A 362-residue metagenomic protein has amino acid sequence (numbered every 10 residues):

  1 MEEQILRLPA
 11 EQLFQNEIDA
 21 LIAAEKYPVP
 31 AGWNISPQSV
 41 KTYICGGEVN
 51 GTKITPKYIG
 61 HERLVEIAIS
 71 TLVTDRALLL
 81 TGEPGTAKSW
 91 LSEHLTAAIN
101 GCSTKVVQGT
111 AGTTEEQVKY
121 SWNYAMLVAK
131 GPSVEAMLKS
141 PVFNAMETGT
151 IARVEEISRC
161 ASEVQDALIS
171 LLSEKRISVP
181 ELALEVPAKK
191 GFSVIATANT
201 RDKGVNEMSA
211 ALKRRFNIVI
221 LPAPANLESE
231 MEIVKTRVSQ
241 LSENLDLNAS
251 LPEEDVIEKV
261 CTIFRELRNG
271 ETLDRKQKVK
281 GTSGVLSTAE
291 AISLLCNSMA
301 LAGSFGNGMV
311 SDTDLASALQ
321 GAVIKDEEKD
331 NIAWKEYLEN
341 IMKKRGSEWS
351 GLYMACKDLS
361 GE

Functional and structural regions predicted by a protein language model:
E2-L247: AAA+ P-loop NTPase catalytic core and its hallmark functional loops
S39, P141, S229, I233 (+6 more regions): Exposed alpha-helical structural elements
E62, V238-D312: Conserved AAA+ ATPase small/helical "lid" subdomain
A68, V260, F264, A318-L319: Short alpha-helical scaffolding segments that buttress acidic/His motifs in well-ordered protein cores
D75, C102, A129, V219 (+4 more regions): Amphipathic alpha-helical interaction segments
L91, E266, G321-K325: A short structural micro-motif
R215, I233, N297-L301, A318: A general alpha-helix detector
G303-E362: C-terminal engagement/docking regions of AAA+ P-loop ATPases
